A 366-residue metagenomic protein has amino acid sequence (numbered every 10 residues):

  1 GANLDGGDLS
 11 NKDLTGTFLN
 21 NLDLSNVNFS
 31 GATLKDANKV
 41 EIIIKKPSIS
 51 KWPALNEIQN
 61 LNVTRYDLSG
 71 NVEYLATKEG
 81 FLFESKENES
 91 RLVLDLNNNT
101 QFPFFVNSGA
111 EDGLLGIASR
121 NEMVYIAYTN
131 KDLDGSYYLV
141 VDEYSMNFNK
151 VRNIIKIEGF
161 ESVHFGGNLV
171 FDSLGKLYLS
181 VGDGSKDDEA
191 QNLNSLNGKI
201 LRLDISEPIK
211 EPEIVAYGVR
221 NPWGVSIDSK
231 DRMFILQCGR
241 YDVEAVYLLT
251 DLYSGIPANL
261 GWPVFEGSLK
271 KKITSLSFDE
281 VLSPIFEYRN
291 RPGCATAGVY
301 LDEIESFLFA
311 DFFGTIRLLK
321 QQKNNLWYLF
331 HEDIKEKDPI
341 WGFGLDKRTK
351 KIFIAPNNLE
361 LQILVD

Functional and structural regions predicted by a protein language model:
G1-K46: Tandem repeat scaffolds
A37, I42, S85, A245 (+3 more regions): Residues that scaffold the ATP/ADP-binding catalytic core of kinase and kinase-like folds
I44-P53, N88-L92, Y144-R152, E207-P212 (+3 more regions): Beta-strand initiation motifs
K46-K186, G224-I227, D231-G239, P292-K323 (+1 more regions): Acidic, Gly/Ser/Thr-rich repeat motifs that build Ca2+-stabilized beta-propeller blades
L96-N99, F265-G267, I334-E336: Short, acidic/turn-prone active-site loops that include or flank metal/cofactor- and phosphate-binding residues
P103-N107, D112-L114, D183-W327: Beta-propeller domain segments
N290, T296, N325-K347: Conserved blade-ending motifs and adjacent loop-strand segments that build the rim/top face of beta-propeller domains
